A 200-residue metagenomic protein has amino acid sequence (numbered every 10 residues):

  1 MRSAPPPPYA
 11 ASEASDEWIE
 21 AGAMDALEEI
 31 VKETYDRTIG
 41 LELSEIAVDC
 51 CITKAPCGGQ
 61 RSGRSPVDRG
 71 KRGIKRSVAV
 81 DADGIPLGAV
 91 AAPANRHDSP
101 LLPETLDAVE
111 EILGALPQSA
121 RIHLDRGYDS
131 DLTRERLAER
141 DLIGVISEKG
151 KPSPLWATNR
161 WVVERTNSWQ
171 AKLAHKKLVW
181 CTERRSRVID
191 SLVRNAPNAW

Functional and structural regions predicted by a protein language model:
M1-W200: Short alpha-helical elements
